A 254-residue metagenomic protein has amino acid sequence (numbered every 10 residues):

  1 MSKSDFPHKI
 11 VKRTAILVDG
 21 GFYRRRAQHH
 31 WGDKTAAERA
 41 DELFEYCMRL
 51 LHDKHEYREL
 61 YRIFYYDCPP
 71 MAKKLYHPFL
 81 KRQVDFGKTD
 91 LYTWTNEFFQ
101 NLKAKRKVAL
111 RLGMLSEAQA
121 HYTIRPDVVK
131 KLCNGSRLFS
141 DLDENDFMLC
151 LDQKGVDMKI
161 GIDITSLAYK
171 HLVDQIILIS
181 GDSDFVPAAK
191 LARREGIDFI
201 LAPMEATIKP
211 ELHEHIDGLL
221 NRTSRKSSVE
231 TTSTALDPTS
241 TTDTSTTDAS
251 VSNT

Functional and structural regions predicted by a protein language model:
S2-K131, E144-N145, L149, D198: Domain-level signal for Mg2+-assisted phosphodiester chemistry and nucleotide/NA-binding surfaces in nucleic-acid
K9, L112-T254: Nuclease catalytic cores that cleave nucleic-acid phosphodiester bonds, predominantly acidic two-metal-ion
